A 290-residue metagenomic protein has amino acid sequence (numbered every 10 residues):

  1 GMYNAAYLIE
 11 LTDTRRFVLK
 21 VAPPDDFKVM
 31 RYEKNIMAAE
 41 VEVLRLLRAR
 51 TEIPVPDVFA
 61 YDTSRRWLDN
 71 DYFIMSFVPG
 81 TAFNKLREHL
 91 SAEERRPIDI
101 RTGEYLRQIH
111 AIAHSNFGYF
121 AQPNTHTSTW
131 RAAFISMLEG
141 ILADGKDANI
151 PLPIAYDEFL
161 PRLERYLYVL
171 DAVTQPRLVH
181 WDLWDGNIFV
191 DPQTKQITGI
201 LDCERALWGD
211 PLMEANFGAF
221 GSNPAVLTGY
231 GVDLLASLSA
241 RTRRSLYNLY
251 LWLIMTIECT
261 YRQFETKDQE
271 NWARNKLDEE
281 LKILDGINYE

Functional and structural regions predicted by a protein language model:
G1-I150: ATP-binding pocket architecture of kinase catalytic cores
Y3-I9, L19, V58, R107-A111 (+1 more regions): Active-site acidic catalytic loop and adjacent metal/ATP-binding pocket of ATP-dependent phosphoryl transfer enzymes
T12-T14, R66, Q193-K195, L249-W252: Short strand-connecting beta-turns/loops that link adjacent beta-strands
F17-L19, F27-V29, K195, L207 (+3 more regions): Membrane-proximal envelope and lipid/glycan-remodeling enzymes
I98, P151-L163, A240, D268-E280: Extended, well-ordered alpha-helical scaffold segments
R131, A143, P176-V179, W184-S245 (+1 more regions): Active-site Asp-x-Gly
A132-A133, D144-D147, D171, M255 (+2 more regions): Preference for well-ordered, secondary-structure-rich cores of eukaryotic proteins
M255-E290: ATP/Mg2+ or Mg2+-diphosphate-binding catalytic cores that bind nucleotide phosphates or diphosphates via glycine-rich
